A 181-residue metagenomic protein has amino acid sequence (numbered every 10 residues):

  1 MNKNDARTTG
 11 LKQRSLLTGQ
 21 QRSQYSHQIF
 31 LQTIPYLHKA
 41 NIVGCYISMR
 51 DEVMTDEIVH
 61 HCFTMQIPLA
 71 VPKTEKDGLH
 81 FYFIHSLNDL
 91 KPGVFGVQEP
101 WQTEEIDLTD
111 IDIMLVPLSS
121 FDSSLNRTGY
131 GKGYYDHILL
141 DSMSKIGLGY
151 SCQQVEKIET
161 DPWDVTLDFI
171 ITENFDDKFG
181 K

Functional and structural regions predicted by a protein language model:
M1, D5, S15-L16, T109-M114 (+2 more regions): Surface-exposed, charge/polar-rich loops and edge strands
M1-I106: N-terminal active-site beta-alpha-beta segment that forms phosphate/nucleotide-binding and substrate-recognition loops
G10, C45, L69, L115 (+2 more regions): A residue-level signal for conserved active-site and pocket-lining positions in enzyme catalytic cores
I47, L118, N174: Glycine-rich, N-terminal phosphate-binding loop of Rossmann-like dinucleotide-binding domains
M49-D51, S119-S123: Short glycine-rich anion-binding loops that position phosphate/pyrophosphate groups of nucleotides and phosphorylated
T55-H60, L125-D136: Short Gly/Thr/Asp-enriched flexible loops that form oxyanion-binding sites at enzyme active sites
G78, M114-S119: A short beta-strand-loop-alpha-helix capping motif that often carries His-Thr
Q98-P100, P117-S120: A structured binding-face within diverse protein domains that lines the active/interaction site
